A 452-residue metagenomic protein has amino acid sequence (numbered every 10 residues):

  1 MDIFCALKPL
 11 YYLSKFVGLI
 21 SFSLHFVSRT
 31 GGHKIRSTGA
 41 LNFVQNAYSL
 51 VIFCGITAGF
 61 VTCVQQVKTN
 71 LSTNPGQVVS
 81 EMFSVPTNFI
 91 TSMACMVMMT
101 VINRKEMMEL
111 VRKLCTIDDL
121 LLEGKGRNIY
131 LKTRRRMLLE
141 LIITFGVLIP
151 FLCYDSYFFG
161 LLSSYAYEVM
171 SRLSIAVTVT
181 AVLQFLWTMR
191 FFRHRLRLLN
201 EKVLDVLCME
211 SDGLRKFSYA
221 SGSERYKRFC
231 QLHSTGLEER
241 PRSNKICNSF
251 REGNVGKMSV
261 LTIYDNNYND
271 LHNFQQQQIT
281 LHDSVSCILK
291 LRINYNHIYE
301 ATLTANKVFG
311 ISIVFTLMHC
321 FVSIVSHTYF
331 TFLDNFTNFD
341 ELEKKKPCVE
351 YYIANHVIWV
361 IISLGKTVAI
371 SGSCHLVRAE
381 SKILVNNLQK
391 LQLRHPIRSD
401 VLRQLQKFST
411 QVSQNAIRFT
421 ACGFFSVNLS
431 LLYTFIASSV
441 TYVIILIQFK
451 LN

Functional and structural regions predicted by a protein language model:
M1-R134: N-terminal signal-anchor/initial transmembrane insertion module of eukaryotic multi-pass membrane proteins
M1-T57, L138, I142, K216-N452: Terminal membrane-anchoring module of integral membrane proteins
T57-K68, A94-V97, V101, I149-G160 (+5 more regions): Structural signature of transmembrane alpha-helix termini at the membrane-water interface
F60-L71, T100-D118, C153-L161, M189-V206 (+3 more regions): Juxtamembrane interfacial secondary-structure elements that flank transmembrane helices in multi-pass membrane proteins
S72-T87, G160-A176, K344-V357: Hydrophobic alpha-helical transmembrane segments
M99-K105, L122-Y130, D205-L214, Q278-S284 (+1 more regions): Short intracellular "coupling" helices and adjacent cytoplasmic loop segments at the cytosolic face of multi-pass
V111-R112, K125-M170, F185: Fungal eukaryote-biased detector of long internal structured cores
A166-F191, G310, E350-A369: Extracellular-loop-to-transmembrane junctions of the mid-late helices
